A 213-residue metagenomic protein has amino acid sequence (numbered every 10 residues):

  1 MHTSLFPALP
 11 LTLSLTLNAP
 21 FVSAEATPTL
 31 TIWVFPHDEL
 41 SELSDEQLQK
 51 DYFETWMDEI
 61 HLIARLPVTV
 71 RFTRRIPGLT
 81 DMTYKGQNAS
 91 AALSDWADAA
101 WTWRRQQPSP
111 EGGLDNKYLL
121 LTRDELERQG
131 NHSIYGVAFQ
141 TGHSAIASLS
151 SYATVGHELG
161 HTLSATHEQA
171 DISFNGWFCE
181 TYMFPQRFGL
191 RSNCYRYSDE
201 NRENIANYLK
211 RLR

Functional and structural regions predicted by a protein language model:
M1-L5: Positively charged n-region of N-terminal signal peptides that target proteins for export
P7-N18: Bacterial N-terminal signal peptides
F21-P110: Propeptide-to-catalytic entry region of secreted or membrane-anchored zinc metalloproteases
T31-V34, K117-L121, I146, T162: Structural recognition of the beta-strand scaffold that forms the well-ordered cores of secreted hydrolase catalytic
H37-S41, I76-L79, R123-R128, Y152 (+2 more regions): Solvent-exposed loop/turn segments at secondary-structure junctions within structured extracellular/periplasmic domains
S44-D51, S133-Y135, C194-Y197: Short, polar loop/linker segments at the starts of domains and inter-domain junctions
A100-G113, T122-Q140: Catalytic zinc-binding patch centered on the HExxH motif and its immediate surroundings that defines zinc-dependent
A138-R213: The catalytic-center signature of Zn2+-dependent metalloproteases
